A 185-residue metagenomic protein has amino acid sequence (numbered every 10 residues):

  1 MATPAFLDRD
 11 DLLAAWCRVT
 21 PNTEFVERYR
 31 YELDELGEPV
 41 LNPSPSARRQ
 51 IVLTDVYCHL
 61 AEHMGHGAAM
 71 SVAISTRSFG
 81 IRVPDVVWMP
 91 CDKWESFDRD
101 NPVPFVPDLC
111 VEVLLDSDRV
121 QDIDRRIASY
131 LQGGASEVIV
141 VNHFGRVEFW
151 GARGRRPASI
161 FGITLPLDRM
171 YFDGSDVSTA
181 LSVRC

Functional and structural regions predicted by a protein language model:
M1-C185: Gly/Pro/Ser/Thr-rich low-complexity, intrinsically disordered segments predominantly at protein N-termini
